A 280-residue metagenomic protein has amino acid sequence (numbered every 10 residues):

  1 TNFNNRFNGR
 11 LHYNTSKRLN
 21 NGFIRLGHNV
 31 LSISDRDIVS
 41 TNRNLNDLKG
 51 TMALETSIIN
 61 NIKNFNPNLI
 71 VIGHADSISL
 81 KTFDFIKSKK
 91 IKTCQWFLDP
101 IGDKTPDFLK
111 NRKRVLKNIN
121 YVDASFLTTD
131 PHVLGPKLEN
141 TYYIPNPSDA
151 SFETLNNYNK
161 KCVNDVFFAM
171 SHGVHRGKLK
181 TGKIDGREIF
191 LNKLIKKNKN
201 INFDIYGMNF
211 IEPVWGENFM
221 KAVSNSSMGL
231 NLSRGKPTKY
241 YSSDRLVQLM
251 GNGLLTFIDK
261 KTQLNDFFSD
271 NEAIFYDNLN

Functional and structural regions predicted by a protein language model:
T1-L45, T51-M52, S57, F65 (+3 more regions): Nucleotide-sugar donor-binding catalytic core of glycosyltransferases
I59-I70, L80-C94: Glycosyltransferases and closely related glycan-assembly transferases that use nucleotide-activated donors
N68, D277-N280: Short, intrinsically disordered, charge-balanced linker/junction segments flanking boundaries in proteins
S88, E272-A273, N280: Short linear sequence elements within intrinsically disordered, low-complexity coil regions
Q95-F108: A short, histidine- and acid-enriched strand-loop-helix "catalytic/donor-clamping" loop that lines the nucleotide-sugar
L98-I101, N146-A150, L279: Short, acidic/turn-prone active-site loops that include or flank metal/cofactor- and phosphate-binding residues
